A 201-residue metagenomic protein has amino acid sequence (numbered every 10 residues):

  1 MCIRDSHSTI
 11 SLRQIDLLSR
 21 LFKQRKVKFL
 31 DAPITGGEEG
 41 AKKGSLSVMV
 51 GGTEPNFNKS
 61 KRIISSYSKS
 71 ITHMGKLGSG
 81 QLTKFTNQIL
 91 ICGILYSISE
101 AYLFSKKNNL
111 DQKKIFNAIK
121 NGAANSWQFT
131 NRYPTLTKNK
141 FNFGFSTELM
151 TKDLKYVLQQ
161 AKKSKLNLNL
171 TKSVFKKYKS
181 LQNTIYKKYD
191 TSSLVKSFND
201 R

Functional and structural regions predicted by a protein language model:
M1-I3: Short, small-residue-biased leader/transition segments that mark boundaries at the very start of proteins
D5, I15, M150: Aromatic/hydrophobic pocket-lining residues that form the small-molecule binding cavity in soluble enzyme cores
D5, S60, A101: Residue-level signature of catalytic and energy-coupling elements of molecular machines, predominantly ATP/GTP-dependent
T9-C92: Rossmann-fold dinucleotide-binding core
S79-R201: Helical "substrate-binding/catalytic lid" subdomain of Rossmann-like NAD(P)-dependent dehydrogenases/reductases
